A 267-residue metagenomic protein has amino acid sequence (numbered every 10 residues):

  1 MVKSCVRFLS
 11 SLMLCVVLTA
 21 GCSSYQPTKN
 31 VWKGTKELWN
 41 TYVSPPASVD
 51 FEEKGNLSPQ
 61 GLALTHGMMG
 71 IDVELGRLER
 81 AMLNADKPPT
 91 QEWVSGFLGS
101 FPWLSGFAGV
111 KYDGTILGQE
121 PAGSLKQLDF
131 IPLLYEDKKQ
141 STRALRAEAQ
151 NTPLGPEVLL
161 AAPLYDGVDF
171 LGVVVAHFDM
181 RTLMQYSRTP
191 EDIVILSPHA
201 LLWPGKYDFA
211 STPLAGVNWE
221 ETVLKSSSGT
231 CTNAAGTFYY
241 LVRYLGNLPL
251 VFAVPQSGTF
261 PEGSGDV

Functional and structural regions predicted by a protein language model:
M1-S10: Bacterial N-terminal signal peptides that target proteins for export
T19-G21: C-terminal motif of bacterial Sec signal peptides marking the signal peptidase cleavage site
S23-N84, S227-G246: Juxtamembrane extracytoplasmic/periplasmic/luminal helical "stalk" adjacent to the first N-terminal
Q91, L98, V173-F209: Solvent-exposed, extracytoplasmic
L98-S141, L202-P213: Extracellular/periplasmic ligand-sensing ectodomains of membrane signal-transduction proteins
E120-H177: Extracytoplasmic/periplasmic ligand-binding sensor regions of membrane-associated signaling proteins
V158-V168, H177-D179, G236-N247, P255: A short, hydrophobic, proline-anchored segment that marks a local hinge/packing element in signaling and regulatory
L214-V267: Extracellular/periplasmic juxtamembrane segments that couple receptor/chemosensory ectodomains to their
